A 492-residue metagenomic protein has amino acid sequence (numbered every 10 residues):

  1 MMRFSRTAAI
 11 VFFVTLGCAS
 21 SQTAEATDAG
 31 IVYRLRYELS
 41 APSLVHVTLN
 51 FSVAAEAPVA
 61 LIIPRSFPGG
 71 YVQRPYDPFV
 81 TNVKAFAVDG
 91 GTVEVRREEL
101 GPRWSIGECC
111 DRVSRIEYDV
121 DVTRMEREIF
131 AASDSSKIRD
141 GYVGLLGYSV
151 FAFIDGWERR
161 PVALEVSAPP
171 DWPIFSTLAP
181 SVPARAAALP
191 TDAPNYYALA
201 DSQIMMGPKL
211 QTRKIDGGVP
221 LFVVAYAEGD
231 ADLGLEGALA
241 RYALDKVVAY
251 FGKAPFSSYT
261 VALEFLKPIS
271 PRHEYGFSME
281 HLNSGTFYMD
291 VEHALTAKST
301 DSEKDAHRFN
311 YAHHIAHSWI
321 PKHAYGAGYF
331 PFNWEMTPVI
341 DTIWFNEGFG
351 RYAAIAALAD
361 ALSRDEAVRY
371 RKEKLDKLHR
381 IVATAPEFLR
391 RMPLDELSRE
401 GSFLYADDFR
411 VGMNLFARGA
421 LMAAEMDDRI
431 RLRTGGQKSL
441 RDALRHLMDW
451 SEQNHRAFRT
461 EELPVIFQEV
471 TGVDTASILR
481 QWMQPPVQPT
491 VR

Functional and structural regions predicted by a protein language model:
A8-A19: Bacterial N-terminal signal peptides
Y37-E38, G70-D134: A surface-exposed beta-strand-loop module
V45-D77, S149-P169: Surface-exposed beta-strand/loop patches in extracellular or lumenal glycoproteins
P75-F86, R159-F175, A179, A188-Y196 (+5 more regions): Zn2+-dependent metallopeptidase catalytic core
E117-M206: Extended, low-hydrophobicity, Ser/Thr/Pro/Gly-biased non-transmembrane segments
Q211-T342: Juxtacatalytic substrate-recognition/specificity segment
A324-F332, T337-R418, R433-T434, D449-N454: Acidic/His/Gly-enriched intrinsically disordered linker/tail segments that often contain short helix/coil "MoRF-like"
R371, G401-R492: Amphipathic alpha-helical substructures
